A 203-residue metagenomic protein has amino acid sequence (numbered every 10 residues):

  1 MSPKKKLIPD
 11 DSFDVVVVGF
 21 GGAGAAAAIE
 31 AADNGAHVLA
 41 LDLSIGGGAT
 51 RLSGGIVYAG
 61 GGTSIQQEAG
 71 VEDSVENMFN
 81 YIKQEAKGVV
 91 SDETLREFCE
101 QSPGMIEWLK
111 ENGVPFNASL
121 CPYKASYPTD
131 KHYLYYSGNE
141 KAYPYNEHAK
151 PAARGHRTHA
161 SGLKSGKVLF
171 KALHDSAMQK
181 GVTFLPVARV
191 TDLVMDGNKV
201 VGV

Functional and structural regions predicted by a protein language model:
L7-A23, L39: Beta1/beta-strand and adjacent pyrophosphate-binding region of the FAD-binding site in flavoprotein oxidoreductases
S12-V15, N34-H37, K180-G181, V201: Loop/turn elements at helix/coil->beta-strand transitions in domains of secreted/extracellular proteins
A28, A32: Gly/Ala-rich phosphate-binding loop of Rossmann-like dinucleotide-binding domains, activating on the conserved
D33-G54: Glycine-rich FAD pyrophosphate-binding loop
G55, V71, L109: Switch/coupling segment of Walker-type NTPase motor domains
I56-G60, Y135-Y136: Short, hinge-like loop/turn segments at secondary-structure boundaries
A59-F98: Glycine-rich active-site loop/strand segments that organize a redox cofactor
C99-V203: Conserved redox-cofactor binding core of oxidoreductases
